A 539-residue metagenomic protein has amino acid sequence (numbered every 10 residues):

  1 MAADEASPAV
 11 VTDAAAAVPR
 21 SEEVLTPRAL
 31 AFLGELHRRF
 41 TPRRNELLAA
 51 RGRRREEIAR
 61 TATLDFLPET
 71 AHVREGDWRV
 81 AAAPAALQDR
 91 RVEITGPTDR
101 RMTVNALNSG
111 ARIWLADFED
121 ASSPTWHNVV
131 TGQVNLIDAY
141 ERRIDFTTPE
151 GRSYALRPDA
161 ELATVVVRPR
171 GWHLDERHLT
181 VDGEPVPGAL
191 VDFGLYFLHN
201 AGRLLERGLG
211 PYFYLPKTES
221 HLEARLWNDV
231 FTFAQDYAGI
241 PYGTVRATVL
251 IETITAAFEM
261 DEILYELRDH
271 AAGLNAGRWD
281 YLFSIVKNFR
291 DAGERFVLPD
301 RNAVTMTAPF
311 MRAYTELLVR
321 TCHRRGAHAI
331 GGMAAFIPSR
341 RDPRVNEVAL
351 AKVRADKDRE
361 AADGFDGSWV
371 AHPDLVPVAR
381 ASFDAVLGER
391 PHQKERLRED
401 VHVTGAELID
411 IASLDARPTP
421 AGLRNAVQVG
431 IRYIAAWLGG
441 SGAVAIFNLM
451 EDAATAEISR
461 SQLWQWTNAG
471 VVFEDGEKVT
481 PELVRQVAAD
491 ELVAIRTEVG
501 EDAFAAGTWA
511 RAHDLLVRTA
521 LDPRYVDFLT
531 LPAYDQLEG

Functional and structural regions predicted by a protein language model:
A2-G539: Expand to "…catalyze enediolate/carbanion chemistry for C-C bond making/breaking, isomerization, decarboxylation
